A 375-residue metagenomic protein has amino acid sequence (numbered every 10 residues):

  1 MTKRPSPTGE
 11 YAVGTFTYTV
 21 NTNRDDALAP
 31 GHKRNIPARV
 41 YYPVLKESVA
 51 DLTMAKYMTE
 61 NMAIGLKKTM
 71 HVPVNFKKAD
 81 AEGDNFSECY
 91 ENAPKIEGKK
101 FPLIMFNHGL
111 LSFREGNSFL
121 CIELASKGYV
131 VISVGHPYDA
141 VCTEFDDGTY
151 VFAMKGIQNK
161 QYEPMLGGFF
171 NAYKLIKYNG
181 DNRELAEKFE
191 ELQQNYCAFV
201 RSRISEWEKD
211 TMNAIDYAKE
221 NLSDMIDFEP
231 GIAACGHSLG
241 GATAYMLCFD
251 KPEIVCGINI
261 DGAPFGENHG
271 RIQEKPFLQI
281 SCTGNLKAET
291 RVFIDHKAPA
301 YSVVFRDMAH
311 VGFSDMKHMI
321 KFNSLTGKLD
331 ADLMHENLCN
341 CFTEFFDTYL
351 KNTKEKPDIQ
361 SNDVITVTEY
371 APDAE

Functional and structural regions predicted by a protein language model:
M1-I104: Domain-level recognition of soluble alpha/beta enzyme cores, biased toward histidine phosphatases/phosphomutases
T2-P5, E10, N23, P252 (+2 more regions): Alpha/beta-hydrolase-fold serine-hydrolase catalytic core, especially in secreted/extracellular enzymes
V40, L124, T211, I232 (+2 more regions): Divalent metal-coordination and catalytic microenvironments
Y42, F106-L110, S238, C282: Glycine-rich His-Gly loop
D80-E144, G266, N285-K287: Short substrate-entry loop that stabilizes the transition state in hydrolases
V141-M225: Alpha/beta-hydrolase active-site loop
N213-I272: Primarily recognizes the serine-hydrolase "nucleophile elbow" in alpha/beta-hydrolase and SGNH/GDSL folds
V255-D315: The feature captures the conserved acid-bearing segment of alpha/beta-hydrolase catalytic domains
